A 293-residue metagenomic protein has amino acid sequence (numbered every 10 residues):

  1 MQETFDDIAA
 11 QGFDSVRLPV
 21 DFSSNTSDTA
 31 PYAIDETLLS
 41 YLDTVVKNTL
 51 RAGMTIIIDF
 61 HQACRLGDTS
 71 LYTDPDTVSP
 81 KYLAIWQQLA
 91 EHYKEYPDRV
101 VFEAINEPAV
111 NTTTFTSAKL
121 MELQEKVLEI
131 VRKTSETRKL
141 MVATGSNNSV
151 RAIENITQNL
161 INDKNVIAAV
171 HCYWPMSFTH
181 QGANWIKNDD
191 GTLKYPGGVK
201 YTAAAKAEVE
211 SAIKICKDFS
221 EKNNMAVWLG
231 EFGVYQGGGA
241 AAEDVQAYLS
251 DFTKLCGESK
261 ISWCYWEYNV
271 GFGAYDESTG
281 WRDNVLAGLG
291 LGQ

Functional and structural regions predicted by a protein language model:
M1-D21, C216-K222, T253-L255, S259-C264: Catalytic domains of carbohydrate-active enzymes, especially glycoside hydrolases
M1-V16, P31-Q62, G67-V101, L120-T134 (+1 more regions): An active-site-proximal structural segment forming one wall of the substrate-binding cleft that immediately precedes
D14, S23-N25, A30-T37, G53 (+8 more regions): Mature, Sec-exported extracytoplasmic domains of Gram-positive
P19-D21, H61-C64, S146, C264-F272: Short, solvent-exposed turn/loop segments enriched in Gly/Ser/Thr/Pro and often Arg
F22-S40, A63-V78, V110-T112, A240 (+2 more regions): Surface-exposed, active-site-proximal loop segments in enzymatic domains
P80-A203, S211-V234, E258-S259: Active-site region of glycoside hydrolase catalytic domains
G239-Q293: Aromatic-rich peripheral "rim/lid" segments of glycoside hydrolase catalytic domains that contact and position glycan
